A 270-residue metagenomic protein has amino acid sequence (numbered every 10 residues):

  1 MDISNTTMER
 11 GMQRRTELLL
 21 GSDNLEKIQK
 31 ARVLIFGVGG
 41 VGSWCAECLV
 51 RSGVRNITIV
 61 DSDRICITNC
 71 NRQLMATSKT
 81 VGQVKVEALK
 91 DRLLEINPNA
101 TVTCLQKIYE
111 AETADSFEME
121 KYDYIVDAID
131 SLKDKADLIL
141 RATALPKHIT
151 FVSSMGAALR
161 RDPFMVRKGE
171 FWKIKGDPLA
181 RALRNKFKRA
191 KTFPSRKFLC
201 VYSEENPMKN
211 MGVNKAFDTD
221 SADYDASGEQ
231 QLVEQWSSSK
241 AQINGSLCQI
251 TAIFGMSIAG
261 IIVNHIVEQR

Functional and structural regions predicted by a protein language model:
M1-L34: N-terminal charged helix/coil linker that caps or initiates catalytic domains
D2-T6, E120-Y124, I129-D137, I149-F151 (+3 more regions): Glycine-rich phosphate/adenylate-binding loop
I35-G37, V60: Conserved N-terminal Rossmann-fold NAD(P)-binding element of oxidoreductases
V41: Hydrophobic/small residue at the entry helix of a nucleotide-binding pocket
R51-N56, K147-H148: Conserved S-adenosyl-L-methionine
V54, I59-N97: Glycine-rich phosphate-binding loop and adjoining beta1-alpha1-beta2 segment of Rossmann-like nucleotide-binding folds
T68-M75, L159-E170: Acidic/polar active-site rim loop that often engages polyanionic ligands
L105-A114: Conserved SAM/SAH-binding loop
